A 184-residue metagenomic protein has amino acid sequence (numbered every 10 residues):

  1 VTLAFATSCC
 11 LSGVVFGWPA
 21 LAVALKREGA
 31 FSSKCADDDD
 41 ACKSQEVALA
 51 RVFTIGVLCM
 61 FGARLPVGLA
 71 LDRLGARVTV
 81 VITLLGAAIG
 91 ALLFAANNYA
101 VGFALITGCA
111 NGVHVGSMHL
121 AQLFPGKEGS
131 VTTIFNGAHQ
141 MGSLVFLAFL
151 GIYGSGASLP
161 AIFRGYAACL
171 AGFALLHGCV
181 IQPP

Functional and structural regions predicted by a protein language model:
T2-D39, R64: Extracytoplasmic
C9, R51-L58, A104, T133-M141: Transmembrane alpha-helical cores of Major Facilitator Superfamily
L25, A110-I134: Intracellular juxtamembrane helix-capping segments at the cytosolic ends of symmetry-related transmembrane helices
L25, A70, I152-Y153: Hydrophobic alpha-helical transmembrane and interfacial-helix anchor sites in secondary transporters
E46, A50-L69: Central cavity-lining transmembrane alpha-helices of secondary-active solute carriers, predominantly the Major
G62-N97: Conserved MFS/SLC helix-loop-helix module at the cytosolic interface between two early adjacent transmembrane helices
G90, N97-V113: Hydrophobic core of transmembrane alpha-helices in multi-pass small-molecule transporters, especially MFS/SLC-type
P160-V180: Symmetry-related core transmembrane helices of the 12-TM Major Facilitator Superfamily/SLC fold
